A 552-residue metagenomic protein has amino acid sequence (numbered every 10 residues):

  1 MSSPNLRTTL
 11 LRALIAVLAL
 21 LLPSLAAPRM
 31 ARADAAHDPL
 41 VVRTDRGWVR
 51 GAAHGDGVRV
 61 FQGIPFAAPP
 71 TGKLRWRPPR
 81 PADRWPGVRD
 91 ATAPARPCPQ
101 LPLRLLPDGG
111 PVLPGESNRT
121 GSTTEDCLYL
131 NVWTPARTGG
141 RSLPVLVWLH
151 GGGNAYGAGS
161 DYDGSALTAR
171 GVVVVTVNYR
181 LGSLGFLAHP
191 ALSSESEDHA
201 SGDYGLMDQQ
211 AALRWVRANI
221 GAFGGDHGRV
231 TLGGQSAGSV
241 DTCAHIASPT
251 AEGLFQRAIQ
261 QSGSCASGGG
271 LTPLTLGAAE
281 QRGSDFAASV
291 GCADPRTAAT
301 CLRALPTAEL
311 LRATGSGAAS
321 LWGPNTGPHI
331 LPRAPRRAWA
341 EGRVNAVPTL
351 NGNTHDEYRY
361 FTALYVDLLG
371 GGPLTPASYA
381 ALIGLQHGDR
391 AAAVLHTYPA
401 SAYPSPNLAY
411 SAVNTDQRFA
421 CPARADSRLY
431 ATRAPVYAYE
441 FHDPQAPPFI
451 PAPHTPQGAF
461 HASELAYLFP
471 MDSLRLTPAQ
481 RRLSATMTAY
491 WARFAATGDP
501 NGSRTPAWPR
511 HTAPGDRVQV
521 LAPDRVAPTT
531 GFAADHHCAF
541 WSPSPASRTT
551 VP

Functional and structural regions predicted by a protein language model:
S2-A33: Secretory targeting and sorting signals
D34-G202, P376, L474-M487, A496-T505 (+2 more regions): Non-catalytic accessory segments of hydrolases
G115-E116, A218, E252, Q261-Y379 (+1 more regions): Substrate-access "cap/lid" subdomains that shape and gate the entrance to catalytic or ligand-binding pockets
C127, D198-G221, G277-S284: Alpha/beta-hydrolase active-site loop
P144, F223-Q235: Alpha/beta-hydrolase fold nucleophile elbow
G151, Y204-D208, S236-S239: Active-site loop->helix "elbow" adjoining a glycine-rich segment at hydrolase catalytic centers
S239-A251: Short glycine-enriched nucleophile-adjacent loop and the immediately C-terminal alpha-helix near the catalytic center
A420-P552: Mobile gating loops/cap/lid regions near enzyme active sites that modulate substrate access
